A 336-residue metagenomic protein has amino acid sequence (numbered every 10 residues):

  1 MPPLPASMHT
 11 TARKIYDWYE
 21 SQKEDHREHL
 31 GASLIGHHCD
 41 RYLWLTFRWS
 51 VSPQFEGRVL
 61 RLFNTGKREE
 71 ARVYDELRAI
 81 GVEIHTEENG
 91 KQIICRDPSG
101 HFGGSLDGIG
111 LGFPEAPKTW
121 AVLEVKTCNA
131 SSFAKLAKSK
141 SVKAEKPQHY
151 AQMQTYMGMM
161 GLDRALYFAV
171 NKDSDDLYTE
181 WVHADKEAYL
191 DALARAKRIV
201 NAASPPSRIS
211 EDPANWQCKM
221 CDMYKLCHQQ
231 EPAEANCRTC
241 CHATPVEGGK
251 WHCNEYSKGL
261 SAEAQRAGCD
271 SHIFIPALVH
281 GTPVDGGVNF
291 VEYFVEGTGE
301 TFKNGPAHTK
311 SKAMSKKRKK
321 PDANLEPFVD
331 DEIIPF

Functional and structural regions predicted by a protein language model:
M1-V122, N129-S131, K140, T282 (+3 more regions): Metal-dependent nuclease catalytic cores that hydrolyze phosphodiester bonds in DNA/RNA, characterized by
L30-G31, P232, L260-S261: Secretory-pathway extracellular proteins and peptide precursors enriched for disulfide-bonded cysteines
K118-V125, D163-Y167: Conserved active-site beta-strand-loop modules that form the wall/rim of enzyme catalytic pockets and either contain
V125-N129, N171-K172: A short mid-domain helix/strand-loop element embedded in enzyme catalytic domains that forms or borders the active-site
K135-A137, S141-Y150, T155, M159-H252 (+2 more regions): Metal-dependent nuclease catalytic regions and adjoining charged, substrate-binding loops involved in nucleic-acid end
